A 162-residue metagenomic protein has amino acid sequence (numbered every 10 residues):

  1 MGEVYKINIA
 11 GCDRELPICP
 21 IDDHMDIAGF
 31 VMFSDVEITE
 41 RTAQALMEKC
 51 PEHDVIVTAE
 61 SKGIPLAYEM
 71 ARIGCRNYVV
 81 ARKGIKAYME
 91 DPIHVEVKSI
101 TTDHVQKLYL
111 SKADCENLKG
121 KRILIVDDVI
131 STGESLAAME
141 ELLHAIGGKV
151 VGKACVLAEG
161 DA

Functional and structural regions predicted by a protein language model:
M1-E52: Active-site-facing substrate-recognition patch
H53-E60: Short glycine-rich phosphate-binding loop at a beta-alpha junction
E60-L66, T132: Gly/Ser/Thr-rich loops at beta-strand to alpha-helix junctions that form or flank small-molecule/cofactor-binding
S61, K83-I85, E159: Short, ordered loop/turn segments at secondary-structure junctions
I73-G74, I146: Short, structured coil segments at secondary-structure junctions
R76-R122: Short, glycine/charge-rich flexible loops or terminal/linker lids adjacent to PRPP-binding catalytic cores
D103-A162: PRPP/pyrophosphate-binding module of the type I phosphoribosyltransferase fold
